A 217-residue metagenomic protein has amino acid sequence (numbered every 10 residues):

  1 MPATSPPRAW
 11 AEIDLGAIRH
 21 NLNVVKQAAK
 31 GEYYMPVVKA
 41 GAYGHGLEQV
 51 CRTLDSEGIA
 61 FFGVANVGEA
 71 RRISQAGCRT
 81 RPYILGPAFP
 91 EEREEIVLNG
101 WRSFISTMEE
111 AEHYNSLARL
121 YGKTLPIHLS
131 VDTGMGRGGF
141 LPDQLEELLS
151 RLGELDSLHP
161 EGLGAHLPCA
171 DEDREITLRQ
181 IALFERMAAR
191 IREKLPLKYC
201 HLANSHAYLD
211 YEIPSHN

Functional and structural regions predicted by a protein language model:
P2-S5, A9-E12, A17-H20, Q27-L202 (+1 more regions): Active-site-proximal beta-alpha core segment in soluble small-molecule metabolic enzymes
S205: Short, well-ordered beta-to-alpha junction loops that form the rim of enzyme active sites and present histidine/acidic
N217: Active-site pocket-lining/capping segments in soluble small-molecule metabolic enzymes
